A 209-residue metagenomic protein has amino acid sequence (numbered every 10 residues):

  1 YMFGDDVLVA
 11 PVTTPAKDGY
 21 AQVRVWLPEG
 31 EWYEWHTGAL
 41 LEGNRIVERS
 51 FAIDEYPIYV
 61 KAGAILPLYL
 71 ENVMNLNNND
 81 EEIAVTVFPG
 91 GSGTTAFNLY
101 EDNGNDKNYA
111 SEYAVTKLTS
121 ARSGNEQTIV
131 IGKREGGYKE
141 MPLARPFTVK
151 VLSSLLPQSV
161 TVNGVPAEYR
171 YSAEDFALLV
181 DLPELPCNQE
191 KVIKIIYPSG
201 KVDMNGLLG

Functional and structural regions predicted by a protein language model:
Y1-T128, R134-Q158, G164: Catalytic core of carbohydrate-active enzymes
E48-S50, Y171-A173, P183-C187: Short proline/glycine- and polar residue-rich coil/turn motifs
D54, L179-P183: Short, surface-exposed, low-complexity cationic segments
N163-S172: Solvent-exposed serine/threonine-rich low-complexity stretches and specific carbohydrate-binding patches
F176-L178, K191: Short strand-edge motifs at loop-to-beta-strand transitions and within beta-strands of extracellular beta-rich domains
P183-G209: Surface-exposed interaction regions enriched in Ser/Thr/Asp/Glu that occur as long low-complexity tracts or repetitive
